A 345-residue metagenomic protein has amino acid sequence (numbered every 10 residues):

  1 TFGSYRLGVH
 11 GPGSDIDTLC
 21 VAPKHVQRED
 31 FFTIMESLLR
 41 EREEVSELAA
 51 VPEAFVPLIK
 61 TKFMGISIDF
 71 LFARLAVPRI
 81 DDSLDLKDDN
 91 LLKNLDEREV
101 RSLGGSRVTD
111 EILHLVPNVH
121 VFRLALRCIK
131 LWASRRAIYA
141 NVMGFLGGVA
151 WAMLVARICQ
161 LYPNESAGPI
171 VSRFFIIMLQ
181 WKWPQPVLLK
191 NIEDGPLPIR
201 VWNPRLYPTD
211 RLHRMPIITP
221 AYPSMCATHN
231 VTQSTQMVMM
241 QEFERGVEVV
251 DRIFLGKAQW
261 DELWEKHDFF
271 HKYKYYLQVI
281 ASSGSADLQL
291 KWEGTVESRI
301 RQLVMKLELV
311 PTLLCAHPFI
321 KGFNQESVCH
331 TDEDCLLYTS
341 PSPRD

Functional and structural regions predicted by a protein language model:
T1-S340, R344: Non-catalytic helical "accessory" subdomain of NTase-fold nucleotidyltransferases
